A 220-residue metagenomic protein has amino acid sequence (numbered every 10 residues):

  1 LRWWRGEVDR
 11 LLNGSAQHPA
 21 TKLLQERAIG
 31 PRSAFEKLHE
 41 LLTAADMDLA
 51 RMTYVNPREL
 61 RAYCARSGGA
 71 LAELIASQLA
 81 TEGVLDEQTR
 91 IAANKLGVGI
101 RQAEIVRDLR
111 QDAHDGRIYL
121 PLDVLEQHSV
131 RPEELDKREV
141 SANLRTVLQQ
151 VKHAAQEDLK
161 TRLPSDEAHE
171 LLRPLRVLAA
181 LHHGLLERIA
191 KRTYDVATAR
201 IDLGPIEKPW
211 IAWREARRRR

Functional and structural regions predicted by a protein language model:
L1-I100, V106, R110-R220: Catalytic cores of Mg2+-dependent Asp-rich isoprenoid enzymes
